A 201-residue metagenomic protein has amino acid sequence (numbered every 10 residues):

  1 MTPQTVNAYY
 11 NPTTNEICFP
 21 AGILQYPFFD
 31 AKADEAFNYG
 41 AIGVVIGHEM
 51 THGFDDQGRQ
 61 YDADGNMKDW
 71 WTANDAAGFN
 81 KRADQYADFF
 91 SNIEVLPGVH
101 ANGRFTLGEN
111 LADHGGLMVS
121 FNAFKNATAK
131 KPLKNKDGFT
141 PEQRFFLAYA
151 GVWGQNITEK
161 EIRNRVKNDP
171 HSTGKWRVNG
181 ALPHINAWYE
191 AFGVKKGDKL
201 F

Functional and structural regions predicted by a protein language model:
M1-A41, G53-F201: Zinc-dependent metallohydrolase catalytic domains
V45, E49, G53: Catalytic glutamate of the conserved HExxH
